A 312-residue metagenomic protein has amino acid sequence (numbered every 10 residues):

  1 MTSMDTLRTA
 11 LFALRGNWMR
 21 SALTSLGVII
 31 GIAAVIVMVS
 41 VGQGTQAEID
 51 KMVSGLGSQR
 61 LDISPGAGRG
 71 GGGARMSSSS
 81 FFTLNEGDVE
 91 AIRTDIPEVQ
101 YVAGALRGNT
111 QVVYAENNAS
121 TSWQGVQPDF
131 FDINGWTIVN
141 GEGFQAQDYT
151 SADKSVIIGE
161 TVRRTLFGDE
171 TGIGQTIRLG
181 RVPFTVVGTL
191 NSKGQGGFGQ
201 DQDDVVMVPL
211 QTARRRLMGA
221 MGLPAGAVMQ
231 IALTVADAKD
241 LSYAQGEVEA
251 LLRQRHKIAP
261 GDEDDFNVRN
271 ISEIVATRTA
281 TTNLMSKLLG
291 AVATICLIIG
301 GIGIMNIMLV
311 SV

Functional and structural regions predicted by a protein language model:
M1-I32: N-terminal Sec/SRP start-transfer signal
T6, A10, T24, E48-I49 (+9 more regions): Hydrophobic alpha-helical segments typical of transmembrane helices and their membrane-interface/capping positions
A13, G27, A34-G42, S286-V312: A hydrophobic alpha-helix feature that marks transmembrane segments and, especially, their cytosolic C-terminal ends
I29, M38, Q230-T234, N267: Short aromatic/hydrophobic contact patches that present stacked aromatics for nucleic-acid/ligand binding
G42-S122, D129-D132, Q147, R164-T165 (+2 more regions): Hydrophobic, regular-secondary-structure patches
Q124, P128-F144, D148, D153-A259: Mid-to-C-terminal secondary-structure elements that act as membrane-proximal/extracytoplasmic interface segments
A232, D240-L241, V248, A259-A293: Peri-transmembrane interface segments
